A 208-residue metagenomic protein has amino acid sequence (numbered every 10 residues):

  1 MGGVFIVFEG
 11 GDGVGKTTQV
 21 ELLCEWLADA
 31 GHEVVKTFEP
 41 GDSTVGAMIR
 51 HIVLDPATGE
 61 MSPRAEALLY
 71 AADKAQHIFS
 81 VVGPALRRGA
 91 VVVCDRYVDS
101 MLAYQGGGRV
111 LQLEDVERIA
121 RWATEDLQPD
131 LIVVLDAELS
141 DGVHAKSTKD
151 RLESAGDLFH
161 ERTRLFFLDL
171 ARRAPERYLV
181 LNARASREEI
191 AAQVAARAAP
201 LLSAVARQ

Functional and structural regions predicted by a protein language model:
G2-F5: Pre-Walker A (Motif I) flank of P-loop NTPase domains
F8: Hydrophobic anchor at the beta1->P-loop junction of P-loop NTPases
G13: Walker A (P-loop) phosphate-binding loop of P-loop NTPases
K16: Conserved lysine of the Walker
Q19: Hydrophobic positions on the alpha1 helix immediately C-terminal to the Walker A/P-loop
C24, S140-Q208: NTP-dependent small-molecule kinase module
H32-T124, Q193: ATP-dependent small-molecule kinase phosphotransfer cores that center on conserved nucleotide phosphate-binding segments
R96-L165: A glycine- and Lys/Arg-enriched "phosphate-lid" helix/loop adjacent to the NTP-binding pocket of small-molecule kinases
